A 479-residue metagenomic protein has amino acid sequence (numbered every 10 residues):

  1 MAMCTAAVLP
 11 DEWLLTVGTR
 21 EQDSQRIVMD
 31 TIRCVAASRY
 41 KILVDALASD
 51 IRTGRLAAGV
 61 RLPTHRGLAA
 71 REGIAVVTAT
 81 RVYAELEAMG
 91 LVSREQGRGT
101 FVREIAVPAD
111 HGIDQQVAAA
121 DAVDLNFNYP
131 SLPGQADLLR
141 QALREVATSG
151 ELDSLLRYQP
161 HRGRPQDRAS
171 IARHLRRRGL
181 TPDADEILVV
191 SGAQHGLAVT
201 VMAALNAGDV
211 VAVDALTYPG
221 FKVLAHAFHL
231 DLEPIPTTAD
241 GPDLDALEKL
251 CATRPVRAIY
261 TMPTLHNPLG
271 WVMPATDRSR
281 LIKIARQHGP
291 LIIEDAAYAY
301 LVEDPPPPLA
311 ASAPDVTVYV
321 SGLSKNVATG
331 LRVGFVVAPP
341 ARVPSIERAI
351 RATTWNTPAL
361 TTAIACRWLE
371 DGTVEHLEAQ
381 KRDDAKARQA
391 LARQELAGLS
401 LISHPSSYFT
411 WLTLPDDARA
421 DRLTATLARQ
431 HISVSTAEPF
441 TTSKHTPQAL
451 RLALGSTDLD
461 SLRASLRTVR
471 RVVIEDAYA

Functional and structural regions predicted by a protein language model:
M1-A147, L156, A169, R351-T357 (+10 more regions): N-terminal basic, amphipathic alpha-helical segments
V92, V210, D231, L291 (+1 more regions): Residue-level detector of anion-binding/catalytic polar loops
S93-R94, P182, V434-S435: Short beta-strand "wing" residues that participate in macromolecule-binding interfaces
I105-A106, P314-D315, L323, A338-R342 (+2 more regions): Short loop segments at secondary-structure junctions
S154-H288, A299-V318, E475-A477: Conserved core of the PLP fold type I
V213, P234, I292-E294, A365 (+1 more regions): Hydrophobic residues in well-ordered beta-strands that form the structural core
Y319-E395, S400-S403: PLP-dependent aminotransferase class I/II
P439-K444: AMP-binding (ANL) adenylation modules
